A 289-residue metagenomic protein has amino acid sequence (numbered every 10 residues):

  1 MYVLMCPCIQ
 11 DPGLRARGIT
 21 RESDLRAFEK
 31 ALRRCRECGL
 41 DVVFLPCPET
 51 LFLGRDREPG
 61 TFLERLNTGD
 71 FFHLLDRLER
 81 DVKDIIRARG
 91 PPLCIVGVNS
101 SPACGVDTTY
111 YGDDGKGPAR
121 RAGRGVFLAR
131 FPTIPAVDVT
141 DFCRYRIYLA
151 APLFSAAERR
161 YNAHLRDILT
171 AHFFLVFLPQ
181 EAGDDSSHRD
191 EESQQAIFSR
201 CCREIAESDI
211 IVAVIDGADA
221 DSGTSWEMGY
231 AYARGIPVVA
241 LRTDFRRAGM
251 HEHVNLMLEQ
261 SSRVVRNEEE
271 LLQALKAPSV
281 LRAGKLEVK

Functional and structural regions predicted by a protein language model:
M1-V3, Y145-R146: Extreme N-terminal starter segment of soluble prokaryotic enzymes
R21-G39, L165-T170: Short catalytic helix/loop segments, enriched in acidic residues and glycine and frequently bearing histidine
L40-P59, D141-F142, F177-D185: Short connector loops at secondary-structure junctions
L53-I86, K116-Y145: Divalent-metal-activated hydrolytic enzyme cores
D81-D113: N-terminal glycine-rich phosphate/adenylate-binding segment common to multiple enzyme folds
S100, C104-F131, G223-Y232: Short Gly/Thr/Asp-enriched flexible loops that form oxyanion-binding sites at enzyme active sites
I134-K289: Conserved catalytic or regulatory cores that recognize and/or transform ribose-phosphate-containing ligands
